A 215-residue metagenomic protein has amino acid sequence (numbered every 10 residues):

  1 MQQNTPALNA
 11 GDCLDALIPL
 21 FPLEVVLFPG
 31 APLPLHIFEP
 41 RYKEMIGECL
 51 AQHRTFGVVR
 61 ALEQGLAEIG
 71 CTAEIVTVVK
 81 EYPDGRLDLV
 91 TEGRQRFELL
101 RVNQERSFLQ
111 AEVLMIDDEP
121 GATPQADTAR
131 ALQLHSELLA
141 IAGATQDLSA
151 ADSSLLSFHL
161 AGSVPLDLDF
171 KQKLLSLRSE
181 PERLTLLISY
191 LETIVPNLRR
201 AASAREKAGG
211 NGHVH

Functional and structural regions predicted by a protein language model:
M1-H215: N-terminal low-complexity, acidic/polar interaction/targeting segments
